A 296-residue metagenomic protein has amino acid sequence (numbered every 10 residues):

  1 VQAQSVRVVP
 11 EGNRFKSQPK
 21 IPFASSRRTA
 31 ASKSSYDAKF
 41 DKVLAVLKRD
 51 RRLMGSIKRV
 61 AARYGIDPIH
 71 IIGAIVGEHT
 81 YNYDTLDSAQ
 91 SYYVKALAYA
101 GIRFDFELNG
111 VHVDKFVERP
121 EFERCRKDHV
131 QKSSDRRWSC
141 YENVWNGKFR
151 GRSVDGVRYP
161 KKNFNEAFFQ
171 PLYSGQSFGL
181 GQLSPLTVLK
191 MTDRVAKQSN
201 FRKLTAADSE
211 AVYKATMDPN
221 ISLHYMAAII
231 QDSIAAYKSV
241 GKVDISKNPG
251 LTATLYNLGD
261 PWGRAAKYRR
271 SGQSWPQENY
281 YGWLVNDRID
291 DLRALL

Functional and structural regions predicted by a protein language model:
Q4-K58, Y83-H112, R124, A211-M217: N-terminal export signals and maturation junctions of secreted/periplasmic proteins
S32-A45, A206, N286-L296: Extracytoplasmic and endomembrane cell-envelope/extracellular-matrix remodeling and assembly machinery
K42-L53, A62-I66, L86, D114 (+6 more regions): Extracytoplasmic/periplasmic, Sec-exported soluble proteins
R59-A62, D67-V76, A228-D232: Bimodal feature
I66-G73, I245-L255: Alpha-helical scaffolds flanking conserved acidic
P68-I75, H79-K190: Acidic/His-rich structured neighborhood in mature extracellular/periplasmic domains
D87-S88, Y93-V111, K247-L296: Catalytic and substrate-binding regions of cell-wall glycan-acting enzymes that process beta-1,4-linked
D128, K132-G147, K161-N163, Q170-S246 (+1 more regions): Alpha-helical segment that forms one wall of the substrate-binding/catalytic cleft in peptidoglycan-active domains
